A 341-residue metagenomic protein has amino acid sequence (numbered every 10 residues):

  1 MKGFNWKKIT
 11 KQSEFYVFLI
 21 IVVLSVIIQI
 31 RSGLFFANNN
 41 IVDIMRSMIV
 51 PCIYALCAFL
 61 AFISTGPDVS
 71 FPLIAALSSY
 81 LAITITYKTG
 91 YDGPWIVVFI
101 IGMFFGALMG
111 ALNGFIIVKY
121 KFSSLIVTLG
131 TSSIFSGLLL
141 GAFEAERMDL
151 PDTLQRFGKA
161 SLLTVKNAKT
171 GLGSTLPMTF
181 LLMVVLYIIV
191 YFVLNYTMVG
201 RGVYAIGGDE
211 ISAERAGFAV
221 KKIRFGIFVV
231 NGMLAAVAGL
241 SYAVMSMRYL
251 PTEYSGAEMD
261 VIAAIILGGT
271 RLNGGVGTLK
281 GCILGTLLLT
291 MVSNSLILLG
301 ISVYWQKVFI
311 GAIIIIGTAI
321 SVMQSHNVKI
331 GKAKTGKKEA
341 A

Functional and structural regions predicted by a protein language model:
M1-A55, Y91-V97, A168-K169, G173 (+2 more regions): Membrane-interfacial amphipathic/re-entrant helices at transmembrane-helix boundaries
M1-V22, G208-R215, A219-K222, L296-A341: Cytosolic-side transmembrane-helix boundaries in multi-pass membrane proteins
V26-L34, N38-T89, F115-F122, I265 (+2 more regions): Single transmembrane alpha-helix segments in multi-pass membrane proteins
G33-D43, L140, E144-R147, V193-L194 (+3 more regions): Inter-helical junctions in multi-pass inner-membrane proteins, predominant in energy-converting antiporter-like
Y91-S132, G285: Alpha-helical transmembrane segments within multi-pass membrane transporters and channels
P94-I100, L108-N113, K169-Y249: Helix-loop-helix "hairpin" substructures at the membrane interface of multi-pass membrane proteins
S124-Y196, I223-G226, S246-Y254, G331-A341: Transmembrane helix-bundle core of multi-pass membrane transporters and related energy-transducing complexes
A235, M245-G311: Transmembrane alpha-helical segments in multi-pass inner-membrane proteins
